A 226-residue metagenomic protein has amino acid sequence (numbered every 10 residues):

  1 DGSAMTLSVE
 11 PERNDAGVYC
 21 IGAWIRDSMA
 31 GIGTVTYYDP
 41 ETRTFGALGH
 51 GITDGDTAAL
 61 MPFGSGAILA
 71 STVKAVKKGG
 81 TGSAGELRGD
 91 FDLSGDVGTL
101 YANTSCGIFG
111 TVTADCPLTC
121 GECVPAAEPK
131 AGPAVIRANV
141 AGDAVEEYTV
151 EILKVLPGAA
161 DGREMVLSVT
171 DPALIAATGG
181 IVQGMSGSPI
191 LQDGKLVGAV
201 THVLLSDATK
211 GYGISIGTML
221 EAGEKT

Functional and structural regions predicted by a protein language model:
D1-T226: C-terminal recognition in membrane/secretory proteostasis and scaffolding
